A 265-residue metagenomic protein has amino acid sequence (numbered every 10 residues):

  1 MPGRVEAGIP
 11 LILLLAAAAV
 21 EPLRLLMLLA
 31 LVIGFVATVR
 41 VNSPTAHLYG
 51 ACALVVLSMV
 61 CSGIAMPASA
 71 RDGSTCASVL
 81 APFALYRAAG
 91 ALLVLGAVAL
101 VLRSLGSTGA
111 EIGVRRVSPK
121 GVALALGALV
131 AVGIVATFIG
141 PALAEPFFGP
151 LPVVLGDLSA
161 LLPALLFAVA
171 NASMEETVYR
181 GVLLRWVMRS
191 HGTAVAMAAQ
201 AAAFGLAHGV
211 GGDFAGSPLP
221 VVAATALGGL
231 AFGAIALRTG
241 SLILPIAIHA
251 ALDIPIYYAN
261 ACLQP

Functional and structural regions predicted by a protein language model:
M1-G106, Y257-P265: N-terminal, membrane-interfacial amphipathic/helix-forming hydrophobic leader that caps and precedes the first
A7-L29, L126-P265: Transmembrane helix-loop-helix hairpins at the membrane interface of multi-pass integral membrane proteins
A37-G50, E111-S118, L184-R189: Membrane-interface helix-boundary motifs at transmembrane edges
A70-A91, G96-N171: Juxtamembrane helix-loop-helix connectors linking adjacent transmembrane helices in multi-pass membrane enzymes
